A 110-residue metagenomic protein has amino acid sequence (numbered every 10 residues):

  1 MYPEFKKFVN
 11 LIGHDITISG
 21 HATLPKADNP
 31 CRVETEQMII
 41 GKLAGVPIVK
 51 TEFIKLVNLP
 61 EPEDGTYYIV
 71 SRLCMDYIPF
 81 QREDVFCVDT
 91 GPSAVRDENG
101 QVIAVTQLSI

Functional and structural regions predicted by a protein language model:
M1-V9, H14-I110: Intrinsically disordered, low-complexity segments enriched in small/polar residues
